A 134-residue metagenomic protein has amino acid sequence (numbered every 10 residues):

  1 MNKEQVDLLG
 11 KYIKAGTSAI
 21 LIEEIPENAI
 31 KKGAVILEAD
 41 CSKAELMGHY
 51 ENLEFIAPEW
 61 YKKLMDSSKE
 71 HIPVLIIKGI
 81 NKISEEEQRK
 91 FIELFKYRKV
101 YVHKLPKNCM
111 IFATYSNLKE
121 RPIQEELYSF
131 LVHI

Functional and structural regions predicted by a protein language model:
V6-G48, E125: Walker A/P-loop
L8-Y12, H49-L75: Conserved alpha-helical scaffold flanking the Walker A/P-loop in AAA+ ATPase domains
K11-A15, K63-E70, I83-E85, V100-K107 (+1 more regions): Conserved catalytic network of the ASCE P-loop NTPase/AAA+ motor domain
L21-I22, L75-K78, C109-N117: Structural recognition of the conserved hydrophobic beta-strand(s) that form the central parallel beta-sheet of P-loop
P26-E27, S42-K43, K82, S116-R121: Conserved nucleotide-binding/hydrolysis micro-motifs of P-loop NTPases
A29, S67-F95, P122-Y128: Conserved AAA+/SF3 P-loop NTPase catalytic/coupling segment centered on the Walker-B
A34-A39, K96, R121-I134: A short helix-turn-beta junction within AAA+ P-loop NTPase domains corresponding to the substrate/partner-engaging
S84-S116: Conserved catalytic/switch belt of AAA+ P-loop NTPases
